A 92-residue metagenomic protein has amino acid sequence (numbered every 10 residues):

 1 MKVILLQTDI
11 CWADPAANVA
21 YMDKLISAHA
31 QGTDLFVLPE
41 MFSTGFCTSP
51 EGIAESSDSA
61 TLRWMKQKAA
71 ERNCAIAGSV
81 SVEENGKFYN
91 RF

Functional and structural regions predicted by a protein language model:
M1-I10, D14, R91: Active-site-proximal beta-strand elements of phosphoester/diester hydrolases
P15, K24-R91: Cys-nucleophile CN-hydrolase/nitrilase-fold catalytic domain and related Cys-dependent amidase chemistry that acts on
